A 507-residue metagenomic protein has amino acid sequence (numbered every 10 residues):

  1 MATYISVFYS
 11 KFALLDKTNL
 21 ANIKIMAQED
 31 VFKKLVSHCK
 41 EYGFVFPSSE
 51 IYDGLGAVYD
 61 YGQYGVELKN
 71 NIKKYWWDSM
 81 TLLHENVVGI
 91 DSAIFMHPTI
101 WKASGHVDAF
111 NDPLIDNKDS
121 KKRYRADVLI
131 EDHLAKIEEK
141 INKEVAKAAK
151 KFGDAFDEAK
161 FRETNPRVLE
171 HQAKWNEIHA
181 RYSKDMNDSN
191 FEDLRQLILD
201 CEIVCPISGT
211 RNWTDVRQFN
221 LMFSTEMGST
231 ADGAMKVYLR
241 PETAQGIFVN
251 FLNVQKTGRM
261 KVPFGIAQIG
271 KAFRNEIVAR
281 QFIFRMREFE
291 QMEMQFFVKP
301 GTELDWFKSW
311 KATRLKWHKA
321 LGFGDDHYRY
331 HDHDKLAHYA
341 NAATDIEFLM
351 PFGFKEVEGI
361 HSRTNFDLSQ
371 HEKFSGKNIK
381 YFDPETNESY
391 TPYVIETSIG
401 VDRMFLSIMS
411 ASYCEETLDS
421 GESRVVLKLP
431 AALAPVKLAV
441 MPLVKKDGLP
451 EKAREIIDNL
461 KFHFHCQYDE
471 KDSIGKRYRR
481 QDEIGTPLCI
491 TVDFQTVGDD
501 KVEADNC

Functional and structural regions predicted by a protein language model:
I5-V7, A13: Short hydrophobic alpha-helical segments enriched in small aliphatic residues
Y9-S10, L20: Short hydrophobic targeting helices and cationic amphipathic motifs that mediate membrane/organellar targeting
N22-C507: NTP/phosphate- and nucleic-acid-binding module
